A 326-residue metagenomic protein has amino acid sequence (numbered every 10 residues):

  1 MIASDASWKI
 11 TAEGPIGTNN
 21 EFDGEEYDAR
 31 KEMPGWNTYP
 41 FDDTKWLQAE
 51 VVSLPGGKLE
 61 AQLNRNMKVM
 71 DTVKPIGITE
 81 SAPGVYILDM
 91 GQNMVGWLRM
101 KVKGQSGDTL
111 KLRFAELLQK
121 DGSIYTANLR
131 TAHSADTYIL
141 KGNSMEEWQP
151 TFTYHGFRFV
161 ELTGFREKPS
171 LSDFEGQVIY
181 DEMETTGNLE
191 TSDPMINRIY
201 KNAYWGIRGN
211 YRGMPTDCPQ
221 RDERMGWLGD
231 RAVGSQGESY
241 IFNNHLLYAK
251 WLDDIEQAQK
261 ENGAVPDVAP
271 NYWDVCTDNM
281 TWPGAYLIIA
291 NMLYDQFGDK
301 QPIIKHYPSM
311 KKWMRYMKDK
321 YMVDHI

Functional and structural regions predicted by a protein language model:
M1-R221, G229-D230, L246-L247, P266-N271 (+3 more regions): Extracellular/oxidizing-compartment recognition motifs
S123-H133, H245-I326: Helix-terminus loop motifs that line ligand-binding clefts
D193-Y200, I241, C276-M280: Short acidic-aromatic active-site loops that bind/stabilize oxyanions
G206-I207, G234-G237, W251-I255: Short alpha-helical scaffolding segments that buttress acidic/His motifs in well-ordered protein cores
Q220-M225, C276: A glycine-rich, coil/turn loop motif that links secondary-structure elements
W227-V233, Y240, N279, P283: An alpha-helical repeat/solenoid feature that recognizes helix-turn-helix modules
R231, S235-E238, A290, M310: Hydrophobic core/packing positions within alpha-helical solenoid repeats
S239-Y240, D295: Amphipathic alpha-helical interaction elements
